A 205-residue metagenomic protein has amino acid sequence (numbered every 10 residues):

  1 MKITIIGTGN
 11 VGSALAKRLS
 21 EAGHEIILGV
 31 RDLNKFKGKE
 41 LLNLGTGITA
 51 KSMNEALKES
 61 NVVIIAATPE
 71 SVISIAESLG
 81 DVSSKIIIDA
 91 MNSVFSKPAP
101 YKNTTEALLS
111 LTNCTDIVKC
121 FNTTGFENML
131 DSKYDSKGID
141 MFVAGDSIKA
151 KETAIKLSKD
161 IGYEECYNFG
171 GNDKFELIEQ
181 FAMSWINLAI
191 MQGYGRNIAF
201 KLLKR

Functional and structural regions predicted by a protein language model:
M1-K39: NAD(P)+-binding Rossmann beta1-loop-alpha1 motif at the extreme N-terminus of oxidoreductases
I6, D140-R205: Active-site-lining helix/loop region of Rossmann-like oxidoreductase modules
G23, E59-N61, S84, C114-T115 (+1 more regions): Short, well-ordered alpha-helix to beta-strand connector turns
H24-I27, K37, P98, E164 (+2 more regions): Structural/interface elements that position substrates and couple domains in central-metabolism enzymes
K37-G47: Short, conserved SAM-binding/catalytic segment of Class I S-adenosyl-L-methionine-dependent methyltransferases
G47, K51-D81, I86, A90-S93: Rossmann-like NAD(P)-binding element
M91-D135: Rossmann-fold NAD(P)-binding glycine/threonine-rich loop
